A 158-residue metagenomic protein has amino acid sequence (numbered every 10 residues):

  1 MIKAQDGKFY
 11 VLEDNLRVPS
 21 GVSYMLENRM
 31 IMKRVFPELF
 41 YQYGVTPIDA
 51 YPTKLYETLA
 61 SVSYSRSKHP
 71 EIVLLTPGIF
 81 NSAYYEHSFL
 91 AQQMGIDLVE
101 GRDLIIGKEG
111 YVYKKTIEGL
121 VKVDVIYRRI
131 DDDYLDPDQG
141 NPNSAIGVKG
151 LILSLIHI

Functional and structural regions predicted by a protein language model:
M1-V18: Conserved metal-phosphate-binding beta-hairpin within the catalytic cores of diverse ATP-dependent phosphoryl-transfer
D14, P77, I130: Residues immediately flanking
P19-S88: Conserved catalytic alpha/beta cores of large enzymes that bind or transform nucleotide phosphates and polynucleotides
Q93-T116, D124-G140, S144-I152: Phosphate/diphosphate-binding loops
I156-I158: Conserved small/polar residues in nucleotide/adenosyl-binding loops
